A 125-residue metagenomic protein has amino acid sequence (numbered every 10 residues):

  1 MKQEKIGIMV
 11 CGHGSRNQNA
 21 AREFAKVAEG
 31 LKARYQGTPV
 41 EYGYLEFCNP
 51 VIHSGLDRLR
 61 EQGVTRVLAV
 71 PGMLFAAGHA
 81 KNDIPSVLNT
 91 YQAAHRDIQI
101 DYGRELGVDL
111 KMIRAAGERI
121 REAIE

Functional and structural regions predicted by a protein language model:
M1-E125: Active-site-proximal alpha-helix that buttresses catalytic centers in soluble enzyme cores
